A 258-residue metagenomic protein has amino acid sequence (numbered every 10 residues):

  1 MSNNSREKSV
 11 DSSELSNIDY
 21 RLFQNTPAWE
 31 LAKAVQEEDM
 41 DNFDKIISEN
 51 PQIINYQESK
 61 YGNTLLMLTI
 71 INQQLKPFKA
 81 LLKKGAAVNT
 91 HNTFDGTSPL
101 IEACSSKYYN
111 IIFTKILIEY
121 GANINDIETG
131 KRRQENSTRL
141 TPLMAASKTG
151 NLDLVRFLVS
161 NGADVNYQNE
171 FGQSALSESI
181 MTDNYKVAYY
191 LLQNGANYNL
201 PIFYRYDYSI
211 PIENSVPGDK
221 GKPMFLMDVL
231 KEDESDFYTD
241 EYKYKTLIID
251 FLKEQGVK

Functional and structural regions predicted by a protein language model:
S2-E30, N161, N194, N199-K258: Ankyrin-repeat-protein effector appendages
V10-Y61, L65-L68: N-terminal segments that cap or nucleate solenoid repeat domains
Q24-L31, Y56-L65, H91-C104, I127-P142 (+2 more regions): Ankyrin-repeat boundary/"N-cap" motif
E38, Q73, K107-Y109, G150 (+1 more regions): Ankyrin-repeat intra-repeat helix-capping/turn positions
N42, K76-P77, I112-F113, D153-L154 (+3 more regions): Conserved ankyrin/ankyrin-like repeat signature
I47-I53, K79-A87, K115-I124, R156-D164 (+2 more regions): Ankyrin repeat domain, specifically the short helix-to-loop turn at the C-terminus of the second helix of each repeat
S105-I112, D236-Y242: Short coil/turn connectors between adjacent alpha-helices in alpha-solenoid helical repeat scaffolds
